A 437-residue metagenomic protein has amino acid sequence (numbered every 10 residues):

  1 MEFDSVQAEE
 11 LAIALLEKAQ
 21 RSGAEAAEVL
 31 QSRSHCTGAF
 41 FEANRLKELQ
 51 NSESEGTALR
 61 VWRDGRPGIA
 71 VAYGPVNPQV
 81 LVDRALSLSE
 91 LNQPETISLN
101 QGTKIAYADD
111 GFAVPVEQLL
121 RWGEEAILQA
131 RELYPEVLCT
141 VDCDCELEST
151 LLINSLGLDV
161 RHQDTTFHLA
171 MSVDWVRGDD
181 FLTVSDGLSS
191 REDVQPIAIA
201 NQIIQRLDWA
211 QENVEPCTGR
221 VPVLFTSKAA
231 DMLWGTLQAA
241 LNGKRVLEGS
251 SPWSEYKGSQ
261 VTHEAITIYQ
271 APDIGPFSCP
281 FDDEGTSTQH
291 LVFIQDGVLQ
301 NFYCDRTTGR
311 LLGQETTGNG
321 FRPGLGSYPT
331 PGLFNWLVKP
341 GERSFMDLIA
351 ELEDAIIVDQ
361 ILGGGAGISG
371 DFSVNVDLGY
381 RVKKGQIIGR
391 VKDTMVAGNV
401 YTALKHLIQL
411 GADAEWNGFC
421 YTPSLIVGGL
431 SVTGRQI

Functional and structural regions predicted by a protein language model:
M1-C279, T286-Q289, Q295-V298, K384-Q386 (+1 more regions): Active-site bordering "gate/hinge" segments that shape substrate access to catalytic or cofactor-binding pockets
T103-K104, W253-I437: Dual-mode signal for accessory low-complexity, basic/Gly-rich regions
